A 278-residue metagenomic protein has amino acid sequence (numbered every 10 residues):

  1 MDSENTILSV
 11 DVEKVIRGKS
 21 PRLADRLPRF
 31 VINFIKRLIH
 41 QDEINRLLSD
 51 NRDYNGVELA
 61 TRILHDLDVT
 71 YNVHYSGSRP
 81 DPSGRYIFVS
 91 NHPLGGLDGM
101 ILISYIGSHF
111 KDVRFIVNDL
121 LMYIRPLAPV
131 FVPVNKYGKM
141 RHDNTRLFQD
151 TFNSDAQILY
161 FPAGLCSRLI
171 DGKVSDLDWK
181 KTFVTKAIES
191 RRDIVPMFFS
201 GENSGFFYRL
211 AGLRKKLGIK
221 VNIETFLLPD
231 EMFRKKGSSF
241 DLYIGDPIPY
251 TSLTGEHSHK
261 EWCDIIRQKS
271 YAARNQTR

Functional and structural regions predicted by a protein language model:
M1-V89, G99-I101, F110, A128: Membrane-anchoring hydrophobic helices of lipid-metabolizing enzymes
D2, V12, T145-R278: Non-catalytic C-terminal accessory region of glycerolipid acyltransferases and related lyso-lipid remodeling enzymes
Q41-E43, Y86-M140: Catalytic core of membrane glycerolipid acyltransferases/transacylases, capturing the structured, soluble-facing
V57, H142-T145: Structural motif corresponding to alpha-helix initiation and N-cap regions
T61-H65, I124-R125, F233-K236: Short, conserved catalytic or adaptor-binding loops enriched in Gly and charged residues
I63-V69, V134-M140, G172-K173: Short, flexible loop segments at the rims of nucleotide/cofactor-binding pockets, characterized by
L67-H74, M140-H142, E224-F226: Short gly/ser/thr-rich secondary-structure transition/capping motifs
H74-S76, I116-N118, V134-N135, G245-P247: Conserved beta-strand termini and adjacent loop/short-helix elements that scaffold enzyme active sites in alpha/beta
